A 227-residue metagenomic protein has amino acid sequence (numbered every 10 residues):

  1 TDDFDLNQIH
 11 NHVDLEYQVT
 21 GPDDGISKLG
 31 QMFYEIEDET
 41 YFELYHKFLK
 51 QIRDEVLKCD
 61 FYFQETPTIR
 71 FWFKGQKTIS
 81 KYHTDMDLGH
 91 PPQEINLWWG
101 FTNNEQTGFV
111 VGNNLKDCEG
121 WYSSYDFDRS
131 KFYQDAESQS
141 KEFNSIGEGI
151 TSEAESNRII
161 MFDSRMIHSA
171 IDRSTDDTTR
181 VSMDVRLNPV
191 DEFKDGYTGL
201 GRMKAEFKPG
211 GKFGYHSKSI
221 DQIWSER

Functional and structural regions predicted by a protein language model:
T1-D60, W224-R227: N-terminal auxiliary "cap/dimerization" subdomain that precedes the catalytic jelly-roll/cupin core of mononuclear
L49-K81, L88: Short N-terminal edge-element motif at the start of the domain
P67-I69, L97, M183-L187: A structural signal for short, well-ordered beta-strand segments
R70, K74, D87, T102-N104 (+3 more regions): Short, solvent-exposed loop/turn segments at secondary-structure junctions
T78-A154, G196: Catalytic core of non-heme Fe(II) oxygenases with the double-stranded beta-helix
I95, R158, V181: Residue-level detector of short, conserved catalytic/binding motifs and their immediate flanks
S152-I167: Conserved metal-binding segment of the jelly-roll/cupin
D172-R227: Non-heme Fe(II)/2-oxoglutarate
